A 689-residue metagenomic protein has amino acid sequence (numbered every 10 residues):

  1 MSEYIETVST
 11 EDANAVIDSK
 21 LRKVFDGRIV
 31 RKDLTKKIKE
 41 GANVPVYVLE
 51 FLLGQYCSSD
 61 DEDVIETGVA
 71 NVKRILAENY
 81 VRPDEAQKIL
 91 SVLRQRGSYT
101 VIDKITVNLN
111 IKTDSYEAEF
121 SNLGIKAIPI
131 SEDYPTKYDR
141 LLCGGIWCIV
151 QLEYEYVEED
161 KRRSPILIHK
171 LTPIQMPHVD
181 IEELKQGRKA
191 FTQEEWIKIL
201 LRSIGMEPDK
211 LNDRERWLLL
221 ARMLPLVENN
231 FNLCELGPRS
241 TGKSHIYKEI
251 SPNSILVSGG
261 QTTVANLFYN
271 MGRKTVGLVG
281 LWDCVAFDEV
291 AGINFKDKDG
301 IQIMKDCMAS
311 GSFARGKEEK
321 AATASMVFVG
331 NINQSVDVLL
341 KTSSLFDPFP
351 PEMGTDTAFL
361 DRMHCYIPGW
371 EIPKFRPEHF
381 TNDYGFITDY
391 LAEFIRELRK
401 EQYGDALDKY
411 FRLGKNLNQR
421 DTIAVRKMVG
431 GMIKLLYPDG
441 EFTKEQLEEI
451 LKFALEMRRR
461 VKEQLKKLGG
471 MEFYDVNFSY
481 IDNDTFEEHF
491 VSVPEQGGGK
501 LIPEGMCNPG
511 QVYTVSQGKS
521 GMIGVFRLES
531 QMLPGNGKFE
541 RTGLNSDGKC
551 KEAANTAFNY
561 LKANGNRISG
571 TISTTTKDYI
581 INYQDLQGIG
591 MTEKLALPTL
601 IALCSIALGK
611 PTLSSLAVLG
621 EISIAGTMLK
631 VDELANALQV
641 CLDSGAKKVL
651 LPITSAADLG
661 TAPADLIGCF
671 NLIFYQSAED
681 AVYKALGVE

Functional and structural regions predicted by a protein language model:
S2-S203: Extended, charged/polar low-complexity intrinsically disordered regions
E183-W217, L544-K551, K630-E633: Dynamic helix-loop-helix/coil hinge segments at AAA+ ATPase domain boundaries and subdomain interfaces
L201-K210, S258-G259, V618-T627: Short, basic, glycine/proline-bearing loop/turn elements
E207-D347, D361, D475-E495: Conserved ASCE/P-loop NTPase catalytic core
F231, W282, A322-S325, F359-C365 (+3 more regions): Short glycine-/polar-rich loops that comprise or flank the Walker A/P-loop and associated switch/sensor motifs
E319-M326, N331-L436, G440: Phosphate-sensing "switch" segment of ASCE/P-loop ATPases
F375-H379, D405-I481, F486-E504, G590: C-terminal helical "lid" subdomain and adjoining coupling/linker elements of P-loop NTPases
G497-E689: Peripheral, non-AAA+ core regions of ATP-driven protein-machinery
